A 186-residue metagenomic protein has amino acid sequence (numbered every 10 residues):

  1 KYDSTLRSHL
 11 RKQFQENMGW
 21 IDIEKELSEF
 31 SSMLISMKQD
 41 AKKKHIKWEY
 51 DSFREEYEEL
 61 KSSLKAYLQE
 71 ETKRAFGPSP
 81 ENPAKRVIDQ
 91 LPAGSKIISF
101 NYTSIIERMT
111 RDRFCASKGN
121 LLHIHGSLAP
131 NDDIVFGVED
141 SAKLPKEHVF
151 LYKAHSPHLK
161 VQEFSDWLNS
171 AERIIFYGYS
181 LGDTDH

Functional and structural regions predicted by a protein language model:
K1-H186: Conserved catalytic alpha/beta core of Sir2/sirtuin-type deacylases, generalized to analogous enzyme cores that bind
